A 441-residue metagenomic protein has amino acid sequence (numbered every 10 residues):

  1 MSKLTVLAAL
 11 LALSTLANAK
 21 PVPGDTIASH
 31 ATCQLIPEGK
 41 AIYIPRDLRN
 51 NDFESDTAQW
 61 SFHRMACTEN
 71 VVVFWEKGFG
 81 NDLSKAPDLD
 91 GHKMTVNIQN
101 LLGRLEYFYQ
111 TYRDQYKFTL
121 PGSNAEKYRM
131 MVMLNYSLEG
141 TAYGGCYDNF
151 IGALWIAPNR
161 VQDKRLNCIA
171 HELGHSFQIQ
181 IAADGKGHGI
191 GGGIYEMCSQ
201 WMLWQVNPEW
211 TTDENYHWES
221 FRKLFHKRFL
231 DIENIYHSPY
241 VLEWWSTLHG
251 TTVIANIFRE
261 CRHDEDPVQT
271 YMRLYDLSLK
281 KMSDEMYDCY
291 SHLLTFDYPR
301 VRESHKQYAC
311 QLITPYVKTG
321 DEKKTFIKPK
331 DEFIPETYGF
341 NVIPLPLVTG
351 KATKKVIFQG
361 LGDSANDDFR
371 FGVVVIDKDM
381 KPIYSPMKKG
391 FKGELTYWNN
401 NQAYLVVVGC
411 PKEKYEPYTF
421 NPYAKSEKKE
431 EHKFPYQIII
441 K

Functional and structural regions predicted by a protein language model:
L4-L13: Sec-dependent N-terminal signal peptides
T15-A19: Sec/Tat signal peptide C-region and signal peptidase I cleavage site
K20-N81, H92, G103, Q110-T111 (+1 more regions): Extreme N-terminal leader/anchor segments
N51-F53, S84-L89, H226-K227: Surface-exposed intrinsically disordered loops and tails
C67-G191, C198-S199, E209-W210: Juxtacatalytic substrate-recognition/specificity segment
C146-Y147, D163-C168, A183-T252, F258-D297: Acidic/His/Gly-enriched intrinsically disordered linker/tail segments that often contain short helix/coil "MoRF-like"
D264-K441: Beta/coil-rich, acidic/histidine-enriched accessory regions frequently appended to metallopeptidases
